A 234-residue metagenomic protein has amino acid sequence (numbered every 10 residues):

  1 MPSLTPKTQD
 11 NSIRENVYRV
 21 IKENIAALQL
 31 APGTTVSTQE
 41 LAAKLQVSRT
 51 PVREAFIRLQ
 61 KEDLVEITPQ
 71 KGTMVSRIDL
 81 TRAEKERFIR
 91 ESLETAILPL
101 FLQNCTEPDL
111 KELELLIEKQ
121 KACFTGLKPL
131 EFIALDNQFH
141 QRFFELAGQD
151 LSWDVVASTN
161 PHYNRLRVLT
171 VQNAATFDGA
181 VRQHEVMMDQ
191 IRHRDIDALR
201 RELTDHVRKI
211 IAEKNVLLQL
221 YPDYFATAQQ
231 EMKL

Functional and structural regions predicted by a protein language model:
M1-Q103, I211-L234: Short linear motifs at protein or domain termini
S12, L110-K111, A175-D178: Short helix-capping and inter-helix turn/linker motifs at the boundaries of alpha-helical repeat units
K61-E66, T159-P161, T176-F177: Mobile beta-alpha loop/short-helix "lid" or hinge segments that flank ligand
E66-T68, D136, G179-V181: Short, flexible turn/loop "capping" segments at secondary-structure junctions
D79-L80, L166-T170: Short alpha-helical transmembrane interface motifs in multi-pass membrane proteins
E86, E107-V168, R182-D189, D197-K209: Conserved amphipathic alpha-helical segments that form helical-bundle/coiled-coil interaction surfaces
L102-Q103, G148, Q172-N173: Short helix-capping/hinge motifs at transmembrane helix termini and TM-loop junctions
T176-L234: C-terminal regulatory/effector modules of DNA-binding transcriptional regulators
